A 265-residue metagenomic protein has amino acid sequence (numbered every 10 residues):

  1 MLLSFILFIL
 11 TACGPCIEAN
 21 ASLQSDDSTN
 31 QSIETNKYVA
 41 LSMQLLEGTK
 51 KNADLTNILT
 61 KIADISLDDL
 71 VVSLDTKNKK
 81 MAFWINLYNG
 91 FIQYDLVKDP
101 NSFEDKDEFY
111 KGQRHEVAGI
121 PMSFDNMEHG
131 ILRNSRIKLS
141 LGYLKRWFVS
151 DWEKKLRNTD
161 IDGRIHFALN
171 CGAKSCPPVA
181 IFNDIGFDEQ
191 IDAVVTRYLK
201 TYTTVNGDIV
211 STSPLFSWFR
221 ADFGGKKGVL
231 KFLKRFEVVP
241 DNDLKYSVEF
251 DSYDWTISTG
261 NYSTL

Functional and structural regions predicted by a protein language model:
M1-L2, A19: Universal eukaryotic N-terminal targeting presequences
L2-A12: Bacterial N-terminal signal peptides
I17-L265: Interaction/scaffold regions that mediate signaling and macromolecular assembly across diverse proteins
